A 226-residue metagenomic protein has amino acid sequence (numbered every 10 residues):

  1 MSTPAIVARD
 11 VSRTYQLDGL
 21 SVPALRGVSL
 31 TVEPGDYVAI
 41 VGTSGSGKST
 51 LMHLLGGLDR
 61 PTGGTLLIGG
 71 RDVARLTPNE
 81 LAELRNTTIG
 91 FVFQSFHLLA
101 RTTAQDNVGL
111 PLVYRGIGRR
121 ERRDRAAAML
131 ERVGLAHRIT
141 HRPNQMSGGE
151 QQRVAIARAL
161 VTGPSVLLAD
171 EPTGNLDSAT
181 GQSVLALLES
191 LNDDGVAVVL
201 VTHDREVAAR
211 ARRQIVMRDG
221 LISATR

Functional and structural regions predicted by a protein language model:
M1, S12, T225-R226: C-terminal end-of-chain micro-motif
P4-M217: ABC family nucleotide-binding domain
Q214-R226: H-loop (His-switch) and adjacent beta-strand-loop-beta switch element of ABC-type ATPase nucleotide-binding domains
